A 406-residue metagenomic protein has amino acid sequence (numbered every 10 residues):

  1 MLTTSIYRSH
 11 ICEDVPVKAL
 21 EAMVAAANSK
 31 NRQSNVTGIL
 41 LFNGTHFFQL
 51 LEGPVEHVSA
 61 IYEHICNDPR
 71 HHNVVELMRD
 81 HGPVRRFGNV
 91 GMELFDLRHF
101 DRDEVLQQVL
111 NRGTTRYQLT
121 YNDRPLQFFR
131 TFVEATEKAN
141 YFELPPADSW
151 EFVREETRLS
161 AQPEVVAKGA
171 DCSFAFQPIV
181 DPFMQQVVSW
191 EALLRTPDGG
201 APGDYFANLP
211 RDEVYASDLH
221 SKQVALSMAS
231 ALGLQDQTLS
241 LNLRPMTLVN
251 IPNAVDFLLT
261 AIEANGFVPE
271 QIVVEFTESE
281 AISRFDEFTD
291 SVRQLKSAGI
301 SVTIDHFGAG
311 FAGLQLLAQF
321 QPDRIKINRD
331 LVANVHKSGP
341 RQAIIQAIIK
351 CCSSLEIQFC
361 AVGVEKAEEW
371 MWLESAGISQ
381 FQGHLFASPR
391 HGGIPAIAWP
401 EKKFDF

Functional and structural regions predicted by a protein language model:
M1-F183, A216, L226-S230, T238 (+5 more regions): Charge-rich, low-complexity N-terminal segments
M23, I61, F257-A261, F288-S291 (+3 more regions): A general structural detector for well-ordered alpha-helical segments in enzyme core domains, enriched
L50-E52, R195, T277: Short hydrophobic/aromatic beta-strand micro-patches that form the beta-sheet surface supporting nucleotide- or nucleic
C66, K222, L226, S230 (+5 more regions): A structural alpha-helix within SAM-dependent methyltransferase catalytic domains
P146-R158, T277-I282, F307, F311-F406: EAL-family c-di-GMP phosphodiesterase catalytic domain
A147, E151-N265: Bacterial c-di-GMP phosphodiesterase EAL domain
S173, S189-E191, T238-S240, Q271-E275 (+4 more regions): Structural preference for beta-strand elements that scaffold enzyme active sites
P197-L219, P245-N253, A264-G299, R329-K350 (+2 more regions): EAL-type cyclic di-GMP phosphodiesterase domain
